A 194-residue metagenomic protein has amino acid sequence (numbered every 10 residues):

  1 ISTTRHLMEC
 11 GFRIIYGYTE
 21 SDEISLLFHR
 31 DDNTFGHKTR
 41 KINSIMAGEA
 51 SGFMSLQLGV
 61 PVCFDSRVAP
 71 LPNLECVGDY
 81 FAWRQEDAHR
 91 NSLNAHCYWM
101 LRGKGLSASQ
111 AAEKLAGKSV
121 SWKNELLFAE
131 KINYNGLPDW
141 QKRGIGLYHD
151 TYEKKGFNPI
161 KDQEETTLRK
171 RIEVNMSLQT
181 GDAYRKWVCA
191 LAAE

Functional and structural regions predicted by a protein language model:
I1-E194: Regulatory and interdomain segments flanking nucleotide-handling catalytic cores in signaling/defense enzymes
